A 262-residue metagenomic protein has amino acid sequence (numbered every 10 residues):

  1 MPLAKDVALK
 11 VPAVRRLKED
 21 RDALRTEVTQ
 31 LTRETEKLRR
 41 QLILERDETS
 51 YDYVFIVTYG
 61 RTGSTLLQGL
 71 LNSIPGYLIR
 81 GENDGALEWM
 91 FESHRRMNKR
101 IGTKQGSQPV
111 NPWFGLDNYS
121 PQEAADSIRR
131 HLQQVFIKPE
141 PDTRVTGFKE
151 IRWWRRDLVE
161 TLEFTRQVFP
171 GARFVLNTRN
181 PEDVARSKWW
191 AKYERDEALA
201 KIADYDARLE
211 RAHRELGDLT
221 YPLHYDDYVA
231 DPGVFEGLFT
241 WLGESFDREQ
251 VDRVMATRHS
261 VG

Functional and structural regions predicted by a protein language model:
L3-H131, R248-Q250, V254-G262: PAPS-dependent sulfotransferase catalytic core
L42, A124-F136, A207-E215: Catalytic alpha-helical scaffold of carbohydrate-active enzymes acting on polysaccharides/glycoconjugates
E92-S107, P139-R248: PAPS-dependent sulfotransferase catalytic domain
